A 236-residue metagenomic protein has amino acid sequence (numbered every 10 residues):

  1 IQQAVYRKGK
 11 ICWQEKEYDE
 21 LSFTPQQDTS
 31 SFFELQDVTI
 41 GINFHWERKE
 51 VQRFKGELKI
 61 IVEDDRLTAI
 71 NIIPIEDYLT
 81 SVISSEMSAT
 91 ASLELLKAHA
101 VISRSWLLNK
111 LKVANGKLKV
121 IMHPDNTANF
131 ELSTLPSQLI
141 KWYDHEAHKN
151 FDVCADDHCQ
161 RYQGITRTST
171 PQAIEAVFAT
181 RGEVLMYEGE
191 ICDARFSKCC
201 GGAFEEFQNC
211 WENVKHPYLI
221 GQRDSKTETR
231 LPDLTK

Functional and structural regions predicted by a protein language model:
I1-K236: Conserved, single-site charged/polar hotspot
